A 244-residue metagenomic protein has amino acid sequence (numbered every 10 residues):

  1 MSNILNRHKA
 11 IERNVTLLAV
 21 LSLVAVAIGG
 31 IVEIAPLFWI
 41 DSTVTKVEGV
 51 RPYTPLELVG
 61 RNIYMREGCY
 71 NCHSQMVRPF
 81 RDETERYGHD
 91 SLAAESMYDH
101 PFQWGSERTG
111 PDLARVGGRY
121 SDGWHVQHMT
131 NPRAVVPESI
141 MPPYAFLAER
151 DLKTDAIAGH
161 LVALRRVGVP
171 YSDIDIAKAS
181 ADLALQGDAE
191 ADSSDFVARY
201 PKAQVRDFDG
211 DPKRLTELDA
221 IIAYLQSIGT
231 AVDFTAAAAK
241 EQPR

Functional and structural regions predicted by a protein language model:
M1-Y53, A189-R199, Y224-R244: Post-cleavage N-terminal segment of exported redox proteins
L18-A27, E85-L215: Electron-transfer interface patches adjacent to heme c in soluble/periplasmic c-type cytochromes and di-/multiheme
P36-V50, P55-V59, S74, D90-Q103: Sequence context of c-type cytochrome heme-c attachment sites
D41-M65, V77-F80, T84, T109 (+2 more regions): Electrostatic cytochrome c docking/interface patches
G60, R66-Q75, H125, I221 (+1 more regions): The canonical Cys-X-X-Cys-His
E67-N71, M76, T109-D112, I140: Short pre-active-site segment immediately N-terminal to redox-active cysteine/selenocysteine motifs in thiol-based
C72, E138-Y144, V232-E241: Surface-exposed patches in mature extracellular/periplasmic domains of secreted proteins
M76, P143-A145, Q226: A mature extracytoplasmic/lumenal domain signature
